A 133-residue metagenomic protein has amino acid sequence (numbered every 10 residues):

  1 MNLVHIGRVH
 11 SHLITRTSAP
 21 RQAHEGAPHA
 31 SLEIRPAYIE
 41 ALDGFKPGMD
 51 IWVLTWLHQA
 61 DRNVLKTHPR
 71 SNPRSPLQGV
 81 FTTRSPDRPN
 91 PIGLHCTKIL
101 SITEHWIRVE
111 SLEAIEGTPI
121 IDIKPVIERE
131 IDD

Functional and structural regions predicted by a protein language model:
M1-D133: Glycine-rich, low-complexity intrinsically disordered segments
